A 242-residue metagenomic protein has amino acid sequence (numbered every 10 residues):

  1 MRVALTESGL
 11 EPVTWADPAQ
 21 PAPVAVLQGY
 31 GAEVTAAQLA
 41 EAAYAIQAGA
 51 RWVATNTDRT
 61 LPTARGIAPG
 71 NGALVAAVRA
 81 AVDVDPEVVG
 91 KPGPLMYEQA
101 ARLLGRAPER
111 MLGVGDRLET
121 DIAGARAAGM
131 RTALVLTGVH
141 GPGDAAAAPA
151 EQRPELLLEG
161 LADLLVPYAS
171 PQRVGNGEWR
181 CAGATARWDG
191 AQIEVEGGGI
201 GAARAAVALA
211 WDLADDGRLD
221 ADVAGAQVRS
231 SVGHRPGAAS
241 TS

Functional and structural regions predicted by a protein language model:
M1-S242: Asp-based, Mg2+/Mn2+-dependent phosphohydrolase catalytic module
